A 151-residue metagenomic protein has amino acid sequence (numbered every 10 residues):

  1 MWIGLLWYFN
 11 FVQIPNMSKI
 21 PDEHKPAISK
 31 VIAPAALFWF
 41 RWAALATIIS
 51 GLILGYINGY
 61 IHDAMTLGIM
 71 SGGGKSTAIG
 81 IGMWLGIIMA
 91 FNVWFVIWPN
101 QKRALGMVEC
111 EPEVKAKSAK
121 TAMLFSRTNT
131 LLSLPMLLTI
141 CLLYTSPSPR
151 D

Functional and structural regions predicted by a protein language model:
G4-F40, G59-G72, L105-S118: Interfacial loop at the N-terminal end of multi-pass membrane proteins
F9, G51-G55, L137-I140: Structural signal for membrane-spanning alpha-helices in multi-pass inner-membrane proteins, emphasizing helix cores
I14, F91-M107: Inner-leaflet juxtamembrane helices
S18, A36-I97: Membrane-interface helix-loop-helix modules in multi-pass inner-membrane proteins
R41-A46, R127-L134: Hydrophobic alpha-helical transmembrane segments of multipass membrane transporters and ion channels, focusing on
K75-S76, A119-N129: Individual transmembrane alpha-helices with interfacial aromatic-anchor signatures
Y144-D151: Conserved small/polar residues in nucleotide/adenosyl-binding loops
